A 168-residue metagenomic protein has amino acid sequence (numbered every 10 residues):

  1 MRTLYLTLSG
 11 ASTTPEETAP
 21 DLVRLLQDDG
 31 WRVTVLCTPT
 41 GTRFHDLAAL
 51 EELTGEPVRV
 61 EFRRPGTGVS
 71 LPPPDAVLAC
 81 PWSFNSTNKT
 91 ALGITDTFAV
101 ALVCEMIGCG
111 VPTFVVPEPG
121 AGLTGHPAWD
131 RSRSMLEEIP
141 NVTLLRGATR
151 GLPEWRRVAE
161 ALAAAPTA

Functional and structural regions predicted by a protein language model:
M1-A168: A cross-family phosphate/adenosyl-ligand binding-site feature
